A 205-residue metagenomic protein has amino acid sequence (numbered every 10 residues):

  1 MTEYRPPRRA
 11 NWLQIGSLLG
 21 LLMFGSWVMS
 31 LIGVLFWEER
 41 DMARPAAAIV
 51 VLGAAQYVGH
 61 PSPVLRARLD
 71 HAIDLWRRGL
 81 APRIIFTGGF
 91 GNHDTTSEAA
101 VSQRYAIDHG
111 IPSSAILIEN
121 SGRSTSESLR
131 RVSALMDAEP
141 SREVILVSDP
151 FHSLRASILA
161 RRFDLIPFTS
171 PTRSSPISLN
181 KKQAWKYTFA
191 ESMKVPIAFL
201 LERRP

Functional and structural regions predicted by a protein language model:
M1-A47: N-terminal membrane-anchoring alpha-helices
E3-Y4, D164, M193: Compositionally biased, intrinsically disordered/low-complexity regions enriched for serine, proline and threonine
L31-F189: A structural signal for short, hydrophobic/glycine-enriched beta-strand patches
N180-P205: A transmembrane-helix-recognition feature enriched in membrane-embedded lipid enzymes and envelope glyco-/phospholipid
